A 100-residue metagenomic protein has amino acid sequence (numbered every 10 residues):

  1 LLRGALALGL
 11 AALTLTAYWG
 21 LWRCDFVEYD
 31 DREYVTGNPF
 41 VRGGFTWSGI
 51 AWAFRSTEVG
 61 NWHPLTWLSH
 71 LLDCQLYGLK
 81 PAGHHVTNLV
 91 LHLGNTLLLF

Functional and structural regions predicted by a protein language model:
L1-T16, L97: Start-transfer (signal-anchor) and selected internal transmembrane alpha helices of multi-pass inner/ER membrane
L2, L76-G83: Membrane-interfacial loop-to-transmembrane-helix junctions in polytopic alpha-helical membrane proteins
L10, F26-V27, H84: Residue-level signal for helical boundary/lining positions with a hydrophobic bias
L13, Y29, T87: Single, functionally critical "micro-switch" positions that shape active/binding sites and transmembrane helices
T14-L21, C74, L99: Structural signal for membrane-spanning alpha-helices in multi-pass inner-membrane proteins, emphasizing helix cores
Y18, Y34-V35, H92, T96: General alpha-helical segment detector with a strong preference for membrane-spanning helices and helix-boundary regions
L21-G78: Extracytosolic (periplasmic/ER-lumenal) interhelical loops and adjacent juxtamembrane/interface segments of multi-pass
V86-F100: Transmembrane-helix motifs of polytopic, lipid-linked glycan transferases
